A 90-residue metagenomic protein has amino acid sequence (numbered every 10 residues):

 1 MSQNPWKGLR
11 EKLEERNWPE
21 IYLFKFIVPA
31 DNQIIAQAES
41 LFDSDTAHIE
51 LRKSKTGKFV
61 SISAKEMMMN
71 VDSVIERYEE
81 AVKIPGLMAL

Functional and structural regions predicted by a protein language model:
M1-S61, M67-L90: Long, contiguous binding/interaction regions
